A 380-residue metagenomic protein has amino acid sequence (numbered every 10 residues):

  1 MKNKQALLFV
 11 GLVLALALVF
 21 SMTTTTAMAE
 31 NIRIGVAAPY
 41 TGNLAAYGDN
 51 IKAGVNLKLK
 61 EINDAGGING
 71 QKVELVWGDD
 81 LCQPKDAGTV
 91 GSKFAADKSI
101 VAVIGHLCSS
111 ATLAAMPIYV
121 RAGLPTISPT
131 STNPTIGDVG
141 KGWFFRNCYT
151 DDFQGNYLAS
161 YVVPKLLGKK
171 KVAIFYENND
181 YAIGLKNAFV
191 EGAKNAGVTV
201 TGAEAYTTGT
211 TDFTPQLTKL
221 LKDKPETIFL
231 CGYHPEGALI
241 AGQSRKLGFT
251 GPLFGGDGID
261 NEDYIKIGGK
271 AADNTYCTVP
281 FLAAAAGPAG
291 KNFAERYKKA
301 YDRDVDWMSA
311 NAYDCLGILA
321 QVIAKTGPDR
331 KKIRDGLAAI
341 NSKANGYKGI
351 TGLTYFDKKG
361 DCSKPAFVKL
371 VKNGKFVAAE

Functional and structural regions predicted by a protein language model:
K2, A6-E380: Extracytosolic ligand-binding ectodomains
